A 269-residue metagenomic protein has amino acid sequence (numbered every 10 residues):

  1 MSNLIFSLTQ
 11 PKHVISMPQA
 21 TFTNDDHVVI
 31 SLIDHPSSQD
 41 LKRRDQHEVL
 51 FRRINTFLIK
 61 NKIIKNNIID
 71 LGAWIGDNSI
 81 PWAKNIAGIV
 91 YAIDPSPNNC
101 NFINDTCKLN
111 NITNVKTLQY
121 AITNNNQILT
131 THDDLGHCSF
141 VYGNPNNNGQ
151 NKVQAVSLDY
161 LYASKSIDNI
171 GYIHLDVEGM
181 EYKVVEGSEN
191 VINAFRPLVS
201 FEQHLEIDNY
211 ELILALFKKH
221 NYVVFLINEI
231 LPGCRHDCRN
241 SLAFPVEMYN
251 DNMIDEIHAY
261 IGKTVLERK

Functional and structural regions predicted by a protein language model:
M1-T106, N110, N147, K165-I167 (+2 more regions): S-adenosyl-L-methionine
Q39-I69, K116, Y142-F195, E206-I207 (+1 more regions): Short internal loop-to-helix segment that lines adenine-nucleotide cofactor pockets
I69-L71, I93, Y120, I173-L175 (+1 more regions): Active-site flanking residues adjacent to catalytic metal/cofactor-binding acidic residues
A73-I75, P97, I122-N124, V177-G179 (+1 more regions): Short, glycine/acidic-enriched loop or turn micro-motifs at the edges of active sites
W82, I103, T131, V184-S188 (+1 more regions): Hydrophobic packing residues within well-ordered alpha-helices of enzyme cores
N104-Y162: S-adenosyl-L-methionine
L158-A163, D168-F201, E206-I261: Internal alpha/beta domain cores that form substrate/cofactor-binding pockets in large enzymes and binding proteins
